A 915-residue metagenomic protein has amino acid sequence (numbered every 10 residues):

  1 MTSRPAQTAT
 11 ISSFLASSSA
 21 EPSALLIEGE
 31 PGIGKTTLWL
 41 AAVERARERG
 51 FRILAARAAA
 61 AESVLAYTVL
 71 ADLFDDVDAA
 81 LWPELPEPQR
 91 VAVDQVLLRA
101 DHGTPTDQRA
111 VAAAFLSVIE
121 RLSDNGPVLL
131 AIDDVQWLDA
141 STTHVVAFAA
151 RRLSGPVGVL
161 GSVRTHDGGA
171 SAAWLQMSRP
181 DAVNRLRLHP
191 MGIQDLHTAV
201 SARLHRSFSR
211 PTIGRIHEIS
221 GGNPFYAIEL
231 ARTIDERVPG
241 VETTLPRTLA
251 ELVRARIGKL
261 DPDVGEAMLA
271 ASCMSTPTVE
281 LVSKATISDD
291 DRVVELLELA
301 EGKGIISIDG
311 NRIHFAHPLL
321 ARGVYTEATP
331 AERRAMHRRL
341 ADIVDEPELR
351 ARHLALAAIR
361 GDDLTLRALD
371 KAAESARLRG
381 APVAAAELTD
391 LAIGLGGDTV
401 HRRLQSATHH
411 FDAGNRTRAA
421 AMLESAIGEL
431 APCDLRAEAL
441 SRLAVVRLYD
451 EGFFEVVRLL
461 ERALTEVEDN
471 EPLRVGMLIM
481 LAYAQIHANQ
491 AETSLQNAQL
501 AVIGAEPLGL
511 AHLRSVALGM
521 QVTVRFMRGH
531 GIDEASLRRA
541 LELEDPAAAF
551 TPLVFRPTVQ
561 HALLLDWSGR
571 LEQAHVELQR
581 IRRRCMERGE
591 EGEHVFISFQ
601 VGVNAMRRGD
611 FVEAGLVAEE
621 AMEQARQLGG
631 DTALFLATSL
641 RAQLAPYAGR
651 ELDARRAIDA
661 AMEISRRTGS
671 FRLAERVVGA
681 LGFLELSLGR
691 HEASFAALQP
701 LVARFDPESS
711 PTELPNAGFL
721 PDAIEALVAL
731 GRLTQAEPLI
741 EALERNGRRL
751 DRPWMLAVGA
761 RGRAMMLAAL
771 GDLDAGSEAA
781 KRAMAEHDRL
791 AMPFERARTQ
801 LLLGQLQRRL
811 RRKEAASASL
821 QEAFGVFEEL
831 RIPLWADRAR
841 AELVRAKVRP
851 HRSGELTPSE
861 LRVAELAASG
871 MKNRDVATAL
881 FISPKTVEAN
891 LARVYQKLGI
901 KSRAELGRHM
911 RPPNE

Functional and structural regions predicted by a protein language model:
A24, L38-A42, P127, L138 (+13 more regions): Extended alpha-helical scaffolding segments used for macromolecular assembly and cargo binding
G32, C273, G323, K371-E374 (+12 more regions): Tandem amphipathic alpha-helical repeat scaffolds
I33, D72, M191, D195-R203 (+5 more regions): Short secondary-structure boundary elements
I33-V64: P-loop NTPase Walker A phosphate-binding motif
T68-L129, L175-S178, H197, P224 (+1 more regions): Conserved Walker-type P-loop NTP-binding/catalytic site
V145-L186: Sensor-1/coupling segment of RecA-like P-loop NTPase cores
G302, E374, I393-G394, E424-G428 (+10 more regions): Amphipathic alpha-helical segments of tetratricopeptide repeats
L802, V844, V848-E915: Helix-turn-helix DNA-binding segment
